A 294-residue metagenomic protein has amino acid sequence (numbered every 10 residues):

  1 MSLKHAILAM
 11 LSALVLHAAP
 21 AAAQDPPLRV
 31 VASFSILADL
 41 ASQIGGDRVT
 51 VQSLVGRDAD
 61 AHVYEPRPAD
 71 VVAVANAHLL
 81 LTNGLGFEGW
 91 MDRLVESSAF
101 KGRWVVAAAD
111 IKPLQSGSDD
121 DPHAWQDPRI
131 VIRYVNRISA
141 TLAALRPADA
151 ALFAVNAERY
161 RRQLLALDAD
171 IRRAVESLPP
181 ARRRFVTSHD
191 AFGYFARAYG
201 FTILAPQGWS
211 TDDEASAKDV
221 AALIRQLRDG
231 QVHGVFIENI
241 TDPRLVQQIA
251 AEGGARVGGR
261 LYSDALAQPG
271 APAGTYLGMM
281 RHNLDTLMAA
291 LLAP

Functional and structural regions predicted by a protein language model:
M1, L11, A32-F34: Intrinsically disordered, low-complexity segments enriched in Ser/Pro/Gly/Ala and basic residues
K4-H17: Bacterial N-terminal signal peptides
H17-A18, A140: Residues in and immediately flanking transmembrane alpha helices
A23-P294: Extracytoplasmic metal-acquisition and chelation regions
